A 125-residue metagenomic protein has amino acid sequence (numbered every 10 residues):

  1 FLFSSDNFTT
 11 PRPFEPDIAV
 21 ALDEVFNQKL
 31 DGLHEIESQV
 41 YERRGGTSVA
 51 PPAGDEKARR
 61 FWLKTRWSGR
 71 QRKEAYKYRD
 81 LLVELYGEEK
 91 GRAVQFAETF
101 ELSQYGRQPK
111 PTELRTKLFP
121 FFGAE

Functional and structural regions predicted by a protein language model:
F1-L2: Hydrophobic/aromatic beta-strand patches that form the interior of the parallel beta-sheet core in alpha/beta enzyme
D6-E125: C-terminal accessory domains and tails appended to enzymatic cores
